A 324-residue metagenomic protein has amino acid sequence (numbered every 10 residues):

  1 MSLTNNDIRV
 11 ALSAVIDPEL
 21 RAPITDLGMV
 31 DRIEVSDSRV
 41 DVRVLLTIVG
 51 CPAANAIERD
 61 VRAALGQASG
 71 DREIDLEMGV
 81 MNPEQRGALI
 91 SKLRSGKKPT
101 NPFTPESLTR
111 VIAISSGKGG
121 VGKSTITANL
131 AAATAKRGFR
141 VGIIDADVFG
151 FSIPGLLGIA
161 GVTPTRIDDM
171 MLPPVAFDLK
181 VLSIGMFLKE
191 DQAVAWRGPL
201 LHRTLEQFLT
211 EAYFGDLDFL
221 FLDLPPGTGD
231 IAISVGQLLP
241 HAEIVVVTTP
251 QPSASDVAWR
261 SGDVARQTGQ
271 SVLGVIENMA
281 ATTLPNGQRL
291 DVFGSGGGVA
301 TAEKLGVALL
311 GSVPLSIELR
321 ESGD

Functional and structural regions predicted by a protein language model:
M1-D31: N-proximal, solvent-exposed amphipathic alpha-helical segments enriched in charged/polar residues
E19-L45, V313: Short edge beta-strands and adjacent turn/loop segments
D26-M29, T47-G50, A54-S116: Extreme N-terminal, non-catalytic leader segments that precede Walker-type/kinase nucleotide-binding cores
P52, F187-L200, V246-S253: Flexible beta-alpha connector loops of hexameric P-loop NTPases
V61, R203, E211-F214, D218-E321: Conserved catalytic-core segment of NTP-binding enzymes
R110-V148, A258, G262: Walker A/P-loop phosphate-binding motif and the immediately C-terminal alpha-helix
T134-W196, H202-L209, V299: Phosphate-binding loop that captures ATP/GTP phosphates
D324: C-terminal boundary of histidine-terminating zinc-finger modules
